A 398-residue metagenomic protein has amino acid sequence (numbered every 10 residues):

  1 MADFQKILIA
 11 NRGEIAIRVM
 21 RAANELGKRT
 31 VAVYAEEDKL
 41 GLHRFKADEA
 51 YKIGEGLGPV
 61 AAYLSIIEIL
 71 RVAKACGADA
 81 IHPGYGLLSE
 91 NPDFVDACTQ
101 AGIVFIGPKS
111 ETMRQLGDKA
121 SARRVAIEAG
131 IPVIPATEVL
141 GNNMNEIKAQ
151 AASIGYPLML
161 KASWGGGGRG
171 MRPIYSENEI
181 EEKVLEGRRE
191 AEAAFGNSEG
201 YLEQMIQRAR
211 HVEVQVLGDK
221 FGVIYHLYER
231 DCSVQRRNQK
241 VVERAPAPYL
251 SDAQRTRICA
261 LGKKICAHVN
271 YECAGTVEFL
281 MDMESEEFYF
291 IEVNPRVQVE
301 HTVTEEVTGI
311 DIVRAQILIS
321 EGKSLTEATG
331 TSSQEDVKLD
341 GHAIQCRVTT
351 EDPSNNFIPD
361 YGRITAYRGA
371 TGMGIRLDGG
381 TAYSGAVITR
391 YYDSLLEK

Functional and structural regions predicted by a protein language model:
M1-A129, G141-A149: ATP-binding N-terminal substructure of ATP-dependent carboxylate-amine bond-forming enzymes
A2-L26, T30, A50-K52, K74-C76 (+6 more regions): ATP-dependent carboxylate activation and anion-phosphoryl transfer catalytic cores that bind Mg-ATP to form
A101-G102, S153-G155, E179: Short alpha-helix boundary/capping motifs
A136-T137: Conserved beta3 strand of the protein kinase N-lobe
A149-M159: Acidic/histidine-enriched active-site and ligand-binding environments that engage anionic O-linkages
